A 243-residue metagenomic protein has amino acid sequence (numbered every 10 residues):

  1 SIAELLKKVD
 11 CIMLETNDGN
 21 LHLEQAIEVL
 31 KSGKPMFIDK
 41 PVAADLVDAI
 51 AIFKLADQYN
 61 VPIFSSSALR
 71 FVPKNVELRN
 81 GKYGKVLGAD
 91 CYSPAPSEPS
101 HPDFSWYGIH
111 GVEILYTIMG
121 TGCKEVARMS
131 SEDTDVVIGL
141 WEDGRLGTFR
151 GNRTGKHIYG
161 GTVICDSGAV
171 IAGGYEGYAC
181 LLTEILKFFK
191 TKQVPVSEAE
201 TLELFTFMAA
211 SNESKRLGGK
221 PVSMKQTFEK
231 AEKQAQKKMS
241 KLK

Functional and structural regions predicted by a protein language model:
S1-L55: Beta-loop-alpha module in the N-terminal Rossmann-like domain of NAD(P)-dependent dehydrogenases, especially those
E4, V9-T16, K190-K243: C-terminal helix-rich "cap/oligomerization" subdomain common to oxidoreductases
G33, N60, G218-G219: Glycine-centered short loops/turns at secondary-structure junctions
F37, V42-H101, G111: A contiguous active-site-proximal alpha/beta segment in oxidoreductase catalytic domains
N75, G111-V112, Y178, L182 (+1 more regions): A general structural signal for well-ordered alpha-helical segments in protein cores
A89-K156, A199-T206: Rossmann-like dinucleotide-binding domain that binds NAD(P)(H)
D143-R145, S167-V170, K220: Short acidic/polar mixed-charge low-complexity motifs
G155-Q193: Interdomain hinge/lid region at the active-site interface of Rossmann-like NAD(P)-dependent oxidoreductases
